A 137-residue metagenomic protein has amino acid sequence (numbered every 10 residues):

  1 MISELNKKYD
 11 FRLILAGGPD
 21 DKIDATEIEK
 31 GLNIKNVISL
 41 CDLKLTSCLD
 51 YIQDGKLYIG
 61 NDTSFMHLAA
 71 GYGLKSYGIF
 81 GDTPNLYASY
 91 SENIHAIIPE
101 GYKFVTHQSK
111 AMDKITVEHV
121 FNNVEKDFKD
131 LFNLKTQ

Functional and structural regions predicted by a protein language model:
M1-Y77, G81: Donor-binding and catalytic core of enzymes assembling or modifying cell-surface/extracellular glycoconjugates
I14-A16, L131-T136: Major-groove DNA-contacting interfaces characterized by cationic-aromatic clusters
S39-D42, H67-L134: Nucleotide-sugar donor-binding patch of glycosyltransferase catalytic domains
